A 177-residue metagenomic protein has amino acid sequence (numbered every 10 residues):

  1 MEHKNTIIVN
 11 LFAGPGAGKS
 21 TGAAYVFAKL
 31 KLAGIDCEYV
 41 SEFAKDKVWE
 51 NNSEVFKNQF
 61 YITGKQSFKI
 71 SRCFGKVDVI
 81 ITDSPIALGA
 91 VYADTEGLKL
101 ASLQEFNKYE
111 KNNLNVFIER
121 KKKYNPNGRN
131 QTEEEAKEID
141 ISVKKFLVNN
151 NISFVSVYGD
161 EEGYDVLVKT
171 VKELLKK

Functional and structural regions predicted by a protein language model:
M1-I8: Phosphate-binding P-loop
L11: Hydrophobic anchor at the beta1->P-loop junction of P-loop NTPases
G16: Walker A (P-loop) phosphate-binding loop of P-loop NTPases
K19: Conserved lysine of the Walker
G22: Hydrophobic positions on the alpha1 helix immediately C-terminal to the Walker A/P-loop
F27-F68: Conserved substrate/cofactor phosphate-moiety recognition/catalytic segment in nucleotide-dependent phosphotransferases
N52-L98: Conserved nucleotide-sensing/catalytic segment adjacent to the nucleotide-binding pocket in NTP-handling enzymes
E96-E162, V166-L175: A glycine- and Lys/Arg-enriched "phosphate-lid" helix/loop adjacent to the NTP-binding pocket of small-molecule kinases
